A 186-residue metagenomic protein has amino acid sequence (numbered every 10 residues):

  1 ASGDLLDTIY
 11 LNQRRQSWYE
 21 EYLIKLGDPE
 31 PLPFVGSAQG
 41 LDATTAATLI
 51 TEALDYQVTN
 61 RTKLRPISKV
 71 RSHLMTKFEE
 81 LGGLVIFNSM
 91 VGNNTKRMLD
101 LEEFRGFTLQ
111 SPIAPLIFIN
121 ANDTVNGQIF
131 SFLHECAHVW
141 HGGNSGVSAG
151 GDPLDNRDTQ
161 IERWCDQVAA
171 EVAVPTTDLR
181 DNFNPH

Functional and structural regions predicted by a protein language model:
A1-H186: Short juxta-domain linker segments that transition from a proline/glycine-rich, charged coil into a short amphipathic
